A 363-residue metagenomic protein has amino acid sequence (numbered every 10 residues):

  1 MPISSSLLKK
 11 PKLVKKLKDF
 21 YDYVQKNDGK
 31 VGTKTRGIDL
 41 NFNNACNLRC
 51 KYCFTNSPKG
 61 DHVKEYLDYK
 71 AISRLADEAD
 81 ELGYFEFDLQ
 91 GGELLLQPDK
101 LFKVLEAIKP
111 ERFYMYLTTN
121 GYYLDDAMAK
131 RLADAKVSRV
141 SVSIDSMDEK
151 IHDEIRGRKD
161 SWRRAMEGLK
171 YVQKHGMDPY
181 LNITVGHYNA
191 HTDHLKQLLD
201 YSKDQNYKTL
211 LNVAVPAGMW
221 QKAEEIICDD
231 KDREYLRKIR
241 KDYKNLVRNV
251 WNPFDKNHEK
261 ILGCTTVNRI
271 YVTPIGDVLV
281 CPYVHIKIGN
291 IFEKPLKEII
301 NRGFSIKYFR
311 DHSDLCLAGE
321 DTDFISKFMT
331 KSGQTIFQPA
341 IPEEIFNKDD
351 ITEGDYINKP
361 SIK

Functional and structural regions predicted by a protein language model:
P2-I3, L13-K15, Y21-V24, Y283-K363: Flexible mid-to-C-terminal extensions adjoining Fe-S/redox cofactors in radical SAM and related proteins
P2-R139: Conserved alpha-helical substructure of the radical SAM core
R36-D39, V247-N252, E298-K307: Short, intrinsically disordered, charge-biased short linear motifs at domain edges
C46, C50-C53, C264, C281 (+1 more regions): Short cysteine clusters
C50, V142, G276, L296: Conserved, mostly hydrophobic/aromatic
L94-L95, Y123, V185-N189, I286: Short histidine/acidic/glycine/proline-rich micro-motifs that form metal- and phosphate-coordinating active-site loops
Y114, S143-D145, K150-T266, P274-L279 (+2 more regions): Radical SAM enzyme [4Fe-4S]-AdoMet core and its adjacent flexible, acidic and glycine-rich loops/tails across
